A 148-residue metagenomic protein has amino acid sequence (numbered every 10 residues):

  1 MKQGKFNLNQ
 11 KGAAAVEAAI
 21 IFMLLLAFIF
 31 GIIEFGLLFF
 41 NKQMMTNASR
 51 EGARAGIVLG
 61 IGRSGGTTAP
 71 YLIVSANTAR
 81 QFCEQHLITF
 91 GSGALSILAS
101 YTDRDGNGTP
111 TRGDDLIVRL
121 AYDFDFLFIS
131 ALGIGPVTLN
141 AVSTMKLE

Functional and structural regions predicted by a protein language model:
K2, R54-E148: Short, conserved structural patches
K2-T78: Alpha-helical assembly-interface signal, strongest on the long, hydrophobic N-terminal helix that forms
